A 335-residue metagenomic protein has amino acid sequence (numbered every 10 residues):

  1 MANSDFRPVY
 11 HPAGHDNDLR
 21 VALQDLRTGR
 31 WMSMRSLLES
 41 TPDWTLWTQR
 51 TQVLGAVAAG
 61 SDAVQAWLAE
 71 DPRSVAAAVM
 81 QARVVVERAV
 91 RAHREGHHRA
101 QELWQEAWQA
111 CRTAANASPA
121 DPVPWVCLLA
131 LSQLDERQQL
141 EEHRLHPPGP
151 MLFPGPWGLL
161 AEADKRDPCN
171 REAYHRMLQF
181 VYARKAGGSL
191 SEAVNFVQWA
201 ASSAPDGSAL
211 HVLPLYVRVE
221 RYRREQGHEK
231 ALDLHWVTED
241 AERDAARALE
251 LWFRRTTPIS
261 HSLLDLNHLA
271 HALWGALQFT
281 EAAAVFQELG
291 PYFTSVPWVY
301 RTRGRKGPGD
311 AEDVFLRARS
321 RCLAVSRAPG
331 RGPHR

Functional and structural regions predicted by a protein language model:
M1-E70, A283-F293, P297, R303-R335: Extreme N-terminal leader/anchor segments
G14-N17, G155, D265: Alpha-helix N-cap/N′ positions at the starts of helices
S40-E70, Q81-K165, C169-D206, H211-R243 (+3 more regions): Short coil/linker segments at helix-helix boundaries
A76: Active-site cores of enzymes that catalyze phosphoryl transfer or operate on phosphate-rich substrates
E225-R335: Fungal-biased detection of long, low-complexity, Ser/Thr- and Lys/Arg-rich intrinsically disordered regions
